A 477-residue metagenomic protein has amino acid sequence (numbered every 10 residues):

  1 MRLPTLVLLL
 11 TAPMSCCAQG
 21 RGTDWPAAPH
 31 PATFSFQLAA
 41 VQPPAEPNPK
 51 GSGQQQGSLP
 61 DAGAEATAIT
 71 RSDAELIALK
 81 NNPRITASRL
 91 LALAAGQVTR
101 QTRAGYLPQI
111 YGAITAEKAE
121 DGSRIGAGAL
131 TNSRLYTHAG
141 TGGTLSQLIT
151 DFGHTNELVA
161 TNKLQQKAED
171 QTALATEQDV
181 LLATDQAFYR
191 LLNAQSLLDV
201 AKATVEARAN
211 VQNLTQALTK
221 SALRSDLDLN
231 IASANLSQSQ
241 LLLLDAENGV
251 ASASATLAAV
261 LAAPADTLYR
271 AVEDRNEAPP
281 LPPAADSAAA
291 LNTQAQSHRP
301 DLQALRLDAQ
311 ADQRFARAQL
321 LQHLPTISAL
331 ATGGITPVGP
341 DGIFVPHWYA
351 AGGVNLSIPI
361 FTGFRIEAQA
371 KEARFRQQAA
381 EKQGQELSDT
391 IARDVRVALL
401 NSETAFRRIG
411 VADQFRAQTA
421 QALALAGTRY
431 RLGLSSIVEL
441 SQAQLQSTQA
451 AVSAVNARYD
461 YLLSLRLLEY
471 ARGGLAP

Functional and structural regions predicted by a protein language model:
L3-L8, C16-A40, E120, A265 (+3 more regions): Acidic, low-complexity, intrinsically disordered peripheral segments
G20-Y111, D121, L148, A265 (+6 more regions): Bacterial Sec-pathway N-terminal export signals of envelope proteins
D24-A27, G57-T67, A113-Q147, D274-A285 (+3 more regions): Small/polar, glycine/serine/threonine/aspartate-rich low-complexity segments that form flexible
D73, H138-G140, Q186, I231 (+1 more regions): Transmembrane beta-barrel architecture of outer-membrane proteins
L76-T86, L93-Q109, G143-T161, Q171-Q178 (+7 more regions): A glycine-/polar-enriched beta->alpha junction
A87-T102, T176, V180-A201, N210 (+6 more regions): Amphipathic alpha-helical coiled-coil segments
I110-I114, L305, I327-A331, A373: Membrane-embedded beta-strand positions of outer-membrane beta-barrel proteins
A175-Q294, N401, A405, S447: Periplasmic alpha-helical coiled-coil/stalk elements that build and connect Gram-negative outer-membrane
